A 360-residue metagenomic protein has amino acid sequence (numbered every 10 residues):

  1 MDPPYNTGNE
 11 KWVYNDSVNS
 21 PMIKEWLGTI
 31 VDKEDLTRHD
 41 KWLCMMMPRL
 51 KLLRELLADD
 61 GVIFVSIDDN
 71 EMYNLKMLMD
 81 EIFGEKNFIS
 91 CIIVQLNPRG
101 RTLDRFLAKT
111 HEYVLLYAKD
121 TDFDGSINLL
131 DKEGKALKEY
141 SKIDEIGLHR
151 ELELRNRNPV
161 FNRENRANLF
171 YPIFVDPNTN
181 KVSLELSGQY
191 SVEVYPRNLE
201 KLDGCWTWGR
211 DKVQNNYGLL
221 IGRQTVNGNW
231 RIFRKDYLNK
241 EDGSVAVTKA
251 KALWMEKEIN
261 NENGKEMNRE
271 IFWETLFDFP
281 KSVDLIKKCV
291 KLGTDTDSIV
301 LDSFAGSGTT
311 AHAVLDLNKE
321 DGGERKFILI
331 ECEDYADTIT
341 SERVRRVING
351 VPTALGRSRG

Functional and structural regions predicted by a protein language model:
M1-I299, K326: Class I S-adenosyl-L-methionine
G8, W12, G308, D337: Conserved protein kinase catalytic core
L50, S307, V344: Short amphipathic alpha-helical/adjacent loop interface patches that line ligand and macromolecule-binding sites
Y73, M77, H312, T338: Alpha-helical elements of the RecA-like P-loop NTPase motor core of helicases
L78-I82, A313-L317, V347: Alpha-helical structural signal in soluble globular domains
D297-L317: A phosphate-binding catalytic loop at a beta-strand-loop-alpha-helix junction that coordinates phosphoryl groups
D316-G360: PRPP-dependent phosphoribosyltransferase catalytic core
